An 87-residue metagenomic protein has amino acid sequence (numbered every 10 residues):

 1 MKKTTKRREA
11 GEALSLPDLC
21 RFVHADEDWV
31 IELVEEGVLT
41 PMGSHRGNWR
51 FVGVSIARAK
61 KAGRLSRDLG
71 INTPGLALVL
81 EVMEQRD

Functional and structural regions predicted by a protein language model:
K2-R21, E27-I31, E35-D87: Arg/Lys-rich, alpha-helical DNA-contact motif
